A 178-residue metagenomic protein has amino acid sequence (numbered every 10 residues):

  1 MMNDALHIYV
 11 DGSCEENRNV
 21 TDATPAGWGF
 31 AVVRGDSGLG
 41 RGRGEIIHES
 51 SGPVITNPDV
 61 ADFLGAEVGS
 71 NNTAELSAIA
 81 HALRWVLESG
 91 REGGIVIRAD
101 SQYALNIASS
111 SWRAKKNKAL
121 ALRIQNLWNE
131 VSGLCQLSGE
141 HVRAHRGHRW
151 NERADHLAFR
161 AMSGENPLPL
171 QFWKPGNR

Functional and structural regions predicted by a protein language model:
M1-T73, R84-W85: RNase H-like nuclease fold core
C14-V20, P58-G65, I79-M162, L170-Q171: RNase H catalytic domain
A74, A78: Loop-to-helix element that buttresses phosphate recognition and phosphoryl-transfer chemistry
E165-R178: Acidic two-metal-ion nuclease catalytic site recognized across multiple nuclease folds, prominently DnaQ/RNase D-T
